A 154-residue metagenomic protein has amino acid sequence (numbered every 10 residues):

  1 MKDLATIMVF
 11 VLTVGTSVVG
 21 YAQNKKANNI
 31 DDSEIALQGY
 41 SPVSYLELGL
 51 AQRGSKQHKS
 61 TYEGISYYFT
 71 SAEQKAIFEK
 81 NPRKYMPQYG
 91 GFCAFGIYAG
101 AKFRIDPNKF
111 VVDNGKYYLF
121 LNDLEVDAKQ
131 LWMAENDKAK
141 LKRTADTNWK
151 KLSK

Functional and structural regions predicted by a protein language model:
M1-K25: Bacterial Sec-dependent N-terminal signal peptides
T6, T13-T16, T61, T70 (+1 more regions): Residue-identity detector for threonine
Y21-E63, K84-K154: Intrinsically disordered, low-complexity terminal tails and linkers in eukaryotic proteins, enriched in charged/polar
F69-T70, Q74-P87, G91: Mature extracytoplasmic domains of secretory-pathway proteins
